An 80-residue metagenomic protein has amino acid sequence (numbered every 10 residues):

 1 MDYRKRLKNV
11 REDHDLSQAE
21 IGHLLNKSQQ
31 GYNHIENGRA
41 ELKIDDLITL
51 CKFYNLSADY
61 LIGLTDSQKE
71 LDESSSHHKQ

Functional and structural regions predicted by a protein language model:
M1-D13: A short, Lys/Arg-rich alpha-helix, primarily the initiator
R6, S17, K43-D46, S57: Residues that mark the N-terminal boundary/hinge immediately upstream of a DNA-recognition element
E12, H23, K52: Alpha-helical residues within the helix-turn-helix
D15-H34: Short alpha-helical DNA-recognition segment
N26, D45-Y60: DNA major-groove recognition helix of helix-turn-helix/homeodomain DNA-binding modules
I62-Q80: Short, charged recognition helix plus adjacent turn of helix-turn-helix-like nucleic-acid-binding domains
